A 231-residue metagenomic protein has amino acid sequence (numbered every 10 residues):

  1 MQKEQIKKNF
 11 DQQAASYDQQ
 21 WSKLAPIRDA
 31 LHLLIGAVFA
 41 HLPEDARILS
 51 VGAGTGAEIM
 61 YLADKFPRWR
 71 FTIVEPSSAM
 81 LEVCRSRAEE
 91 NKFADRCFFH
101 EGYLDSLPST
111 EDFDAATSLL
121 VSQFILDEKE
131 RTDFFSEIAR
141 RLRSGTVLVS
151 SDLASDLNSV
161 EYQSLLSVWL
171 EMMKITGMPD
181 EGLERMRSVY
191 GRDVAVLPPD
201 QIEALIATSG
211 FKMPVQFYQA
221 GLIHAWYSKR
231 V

Functional and structural regions predicted by a protein language model:
M1-P43: Conserved class I S-adenosyl-L-methionine
R47-S106: Class I SAM-dependent methyltransferase SAM/SAH-binding core
P108-A116: A short acidic, Gly/Pro-enriched loop at the edge of an enzyme's catalytic core that lines a small-molecule cofactor
S118-S122, S150: A short beta-strand submotif of the Rossmann-like class I SAM-dependent methyltransferase core that lines
T132-S144: A short glycine-rich, Lys/Arg-flanked "PGG" loop and its adjoining helix->strand segment in the class I
G145-L153: Conserved beta-strand signature within the Rossmann-like core of class I S-adenosyl-L-methionine
L153-T208: C-terminal alpha-helical "lid/dimerization" subdomain adjacent to the S-adenosyl-L-methionine
E203, A207-V231: Core SAM-dependent methyltransferase catalytic element
